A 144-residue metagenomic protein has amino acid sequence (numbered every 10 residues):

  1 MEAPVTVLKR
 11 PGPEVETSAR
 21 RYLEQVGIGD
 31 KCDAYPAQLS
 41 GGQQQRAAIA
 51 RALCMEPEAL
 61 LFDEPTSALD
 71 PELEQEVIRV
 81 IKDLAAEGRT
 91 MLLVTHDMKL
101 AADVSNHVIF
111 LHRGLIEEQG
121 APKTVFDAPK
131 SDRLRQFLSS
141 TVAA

Functional and structural regions predicted by a protein language model:
Y35-L39, Q43: Conserved ABC ATPase signature
C54-E58: A short, proline-enriched helix->beta-strand linker immediately N-terminal to the Walker B motif in ABC-type P-loop
L60-D63: Catalytic Walker B motif of ABC-type/P-loop ATPase nucleotide-binding domains
P71-L73: Helix N-cap at the start of a conserved alpha-helix in ABC-type nucleotide-binding domains
T95-H96: H-loop/switch region of ABC-family ATPase nucleotide-binding domains
A101-D103: A short, surface-exposed alpha-helical micro-motif characterized by mixed small hydrophobic and charged/polar residues
